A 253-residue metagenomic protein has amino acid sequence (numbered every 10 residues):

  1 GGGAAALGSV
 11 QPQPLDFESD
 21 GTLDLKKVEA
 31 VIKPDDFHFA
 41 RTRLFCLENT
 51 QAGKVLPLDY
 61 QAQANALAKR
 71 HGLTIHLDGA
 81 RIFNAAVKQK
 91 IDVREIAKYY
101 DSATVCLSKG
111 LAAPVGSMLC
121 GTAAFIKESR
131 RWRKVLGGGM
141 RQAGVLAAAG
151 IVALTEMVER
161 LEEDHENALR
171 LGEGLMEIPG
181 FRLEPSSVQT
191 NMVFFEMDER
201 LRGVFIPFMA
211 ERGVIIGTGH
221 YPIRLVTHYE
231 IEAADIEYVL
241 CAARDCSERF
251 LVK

Functional and structural regions predicted by a protein language model:
G1-E199, G203-I231, V239-K253: Conserved PLP-enzyme active-site core in the AAT-like
D235: Short helix-start
